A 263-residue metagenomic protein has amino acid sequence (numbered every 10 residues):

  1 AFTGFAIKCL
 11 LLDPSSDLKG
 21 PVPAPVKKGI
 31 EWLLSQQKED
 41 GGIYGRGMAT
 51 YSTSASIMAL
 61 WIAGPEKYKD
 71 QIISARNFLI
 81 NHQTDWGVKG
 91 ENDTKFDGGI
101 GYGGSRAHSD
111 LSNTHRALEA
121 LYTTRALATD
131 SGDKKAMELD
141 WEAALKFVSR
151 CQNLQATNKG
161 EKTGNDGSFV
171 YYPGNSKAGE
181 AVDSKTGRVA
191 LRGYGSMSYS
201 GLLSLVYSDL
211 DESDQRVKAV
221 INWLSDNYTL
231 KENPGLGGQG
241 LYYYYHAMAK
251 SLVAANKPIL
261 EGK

Functional and structural regions predicted by a protein language model:
A1-P25, E39-N77, N81-K263: An alpha-helical repeat/solenoid feature that recognizes helix-turn-helix modules
I30-D40: Surface-exposed loop and membrane-interface regions of Gram-negative outer-membrane beta-barrel proteins
